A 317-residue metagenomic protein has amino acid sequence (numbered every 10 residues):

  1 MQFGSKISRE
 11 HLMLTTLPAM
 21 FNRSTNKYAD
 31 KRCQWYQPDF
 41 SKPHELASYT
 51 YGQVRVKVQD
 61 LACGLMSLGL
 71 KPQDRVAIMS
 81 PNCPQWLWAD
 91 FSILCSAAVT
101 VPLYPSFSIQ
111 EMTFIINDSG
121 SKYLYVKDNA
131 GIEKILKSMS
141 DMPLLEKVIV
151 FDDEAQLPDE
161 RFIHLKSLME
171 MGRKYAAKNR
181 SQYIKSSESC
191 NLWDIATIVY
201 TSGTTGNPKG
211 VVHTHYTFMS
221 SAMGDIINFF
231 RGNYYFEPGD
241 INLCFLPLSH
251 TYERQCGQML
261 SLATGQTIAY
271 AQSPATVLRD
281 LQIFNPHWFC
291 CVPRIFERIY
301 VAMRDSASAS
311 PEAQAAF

Functional and structural regions predicted by a protein language model:
L12-Q37, V56: A short N-terminal helical cap/helix-turn-helix that marks the beginning of AMP-binding/adenylate-forming
A29-R32, E170-Y200, N207, N233-I241: Conserved pre-ATP/AMP-binding loop-to-beta segment of ANL
Q34-F91, S108-T113, H164-M169: Conserved AMP-binding/adenylate-forming core of the ANL superfamily
F40-P43, A130-L192, M303-F317: ANL superfamily adenylate-forming
S48-G52, E188, A196-M223: Conserved AMP-binding A3 loop
R75, P81-V101, P105-I109, N117-Y123 (+2 more regions): A short helix-loop-beta submotif of the ANL/AMP-binding
M219-I241, L248-F317: Conserved AMP-binding/adenylation subdomain of ANL enzymes
